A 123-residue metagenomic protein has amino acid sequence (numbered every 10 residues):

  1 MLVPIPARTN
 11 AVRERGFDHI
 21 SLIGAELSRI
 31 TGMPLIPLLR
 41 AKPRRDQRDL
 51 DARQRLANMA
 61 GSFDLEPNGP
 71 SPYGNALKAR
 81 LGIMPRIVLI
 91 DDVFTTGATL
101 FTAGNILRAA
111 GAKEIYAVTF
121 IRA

Functional and structural regions predicted by a protein language model:
M1-L89, A98-A123: Conserved PRPP/pyrophosphate-binding segment of the phosphoribosyltransferase/PRPP-pathway fold
